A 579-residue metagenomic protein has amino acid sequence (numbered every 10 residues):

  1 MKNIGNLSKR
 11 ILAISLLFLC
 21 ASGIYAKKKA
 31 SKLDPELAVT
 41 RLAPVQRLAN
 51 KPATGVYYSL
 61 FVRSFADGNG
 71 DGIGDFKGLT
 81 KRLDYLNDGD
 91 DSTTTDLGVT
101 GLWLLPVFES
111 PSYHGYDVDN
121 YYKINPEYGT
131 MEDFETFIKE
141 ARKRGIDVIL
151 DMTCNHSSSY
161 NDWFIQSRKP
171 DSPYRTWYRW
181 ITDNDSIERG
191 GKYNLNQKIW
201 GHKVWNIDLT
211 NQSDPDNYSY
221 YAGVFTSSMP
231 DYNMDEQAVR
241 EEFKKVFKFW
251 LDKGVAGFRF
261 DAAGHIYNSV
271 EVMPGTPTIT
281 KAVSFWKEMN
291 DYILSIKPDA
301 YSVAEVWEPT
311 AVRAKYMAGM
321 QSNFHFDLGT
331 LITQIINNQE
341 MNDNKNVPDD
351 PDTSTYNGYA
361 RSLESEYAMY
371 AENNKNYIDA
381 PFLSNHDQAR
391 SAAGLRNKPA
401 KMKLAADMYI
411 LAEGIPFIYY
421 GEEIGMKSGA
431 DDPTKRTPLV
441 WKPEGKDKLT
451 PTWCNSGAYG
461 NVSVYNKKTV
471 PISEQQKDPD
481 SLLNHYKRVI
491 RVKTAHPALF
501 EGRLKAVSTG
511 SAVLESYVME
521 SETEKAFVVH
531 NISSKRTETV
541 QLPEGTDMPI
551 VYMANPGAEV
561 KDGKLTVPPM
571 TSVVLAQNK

Functional and structural regions predicted by a protein language model:
K2-L12: Bacterial N-terminal signal peptides that target proteins for export
L17-I24: Hydrophobic h-region of N-terminal signal peptides that target proteins for export in Gram-negative bacteria
K27-K244, K248, D252, H265-A314 (+1 more regions): Acidic/aromatic-lined carbohydrate-recognition and catalytic surfaces of CAZymes acting on diverse glycans
D34-P35, P52-A53, L294-I296, E308 (+7 more regions): Loop/helix patches that line or flank the sugar-binding groove of alpha-linked glycan CAZymes
S158-R168, V303-N337, K427-T434: Substrate-binding cleft/loops of secretory-pathway carbohydrate-active enzymes
I165-Y220, D343-Y370, R436-V464: Core domains of carbohydrate- and sulfate-ester-processing enzymes
R536-N555: Beta-strand-rich binding/interaction modules
K561-K579: C-terminal beta-strand-rich structural cap/linker in extracellular carbohydrate-active enzymes
